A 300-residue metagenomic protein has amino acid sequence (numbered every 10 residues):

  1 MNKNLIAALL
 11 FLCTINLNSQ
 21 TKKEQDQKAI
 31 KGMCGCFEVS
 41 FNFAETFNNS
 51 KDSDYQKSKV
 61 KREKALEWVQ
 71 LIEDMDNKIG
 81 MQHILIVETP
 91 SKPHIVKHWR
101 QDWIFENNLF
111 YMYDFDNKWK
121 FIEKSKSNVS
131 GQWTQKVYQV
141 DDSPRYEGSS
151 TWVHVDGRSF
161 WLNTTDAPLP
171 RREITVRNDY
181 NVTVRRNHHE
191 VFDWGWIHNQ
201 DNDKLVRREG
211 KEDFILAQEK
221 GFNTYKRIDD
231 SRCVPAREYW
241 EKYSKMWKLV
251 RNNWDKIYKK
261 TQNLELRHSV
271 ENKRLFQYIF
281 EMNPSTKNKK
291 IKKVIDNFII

Functional and structural regions predicted by a protein language model:
N4-T14: Sec-dependent N-terminal signal peptides
I15-S19: Sec/Tat signal peptide C-region and signal peptidase I cleavage site
Q20-I30, F43-V60, M75-V87, F110 (+4 more regions): Amphipathic/hydrophobic helical signal segments and adjacent flexible N-terminal regions that mediate secretion
E38-F47, I84-I86, T164-R172, N199-R207: Generic short beta-strand segments
V39, G80-H83, M112, G131 (+4 more regions): Short hydrophobic/aromatic-rich beta-strand segments that constitute the beta-sheet cores of beta-sandwich/beta-barrel
Q56-K59, E63-E73, Q82, R100-D102 (+3 more regions): Hydrophobic/aromatic beta-strand elements that line small-molecule binding cavities or substrate pockets in beta-rich
I86-E147, V153: Extracellular-facing segments of soluble proteins and assemblies that are Gly/Ser/Thr-biased and enriched in aromatics
S130-V184, D203-R208: Short helix-loop boundary/capping segments
